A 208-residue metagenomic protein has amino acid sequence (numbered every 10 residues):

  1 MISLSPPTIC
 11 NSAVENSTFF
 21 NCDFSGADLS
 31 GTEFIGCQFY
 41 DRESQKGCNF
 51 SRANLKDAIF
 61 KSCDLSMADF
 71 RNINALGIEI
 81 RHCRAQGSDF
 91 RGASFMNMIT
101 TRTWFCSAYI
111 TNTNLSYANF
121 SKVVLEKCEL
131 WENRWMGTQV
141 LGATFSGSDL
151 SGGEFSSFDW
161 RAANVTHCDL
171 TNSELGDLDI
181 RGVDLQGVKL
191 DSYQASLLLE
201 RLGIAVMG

Functional and structural regions predicted by a protein language model:
M1-G208: Tandem repeat scaffolds
